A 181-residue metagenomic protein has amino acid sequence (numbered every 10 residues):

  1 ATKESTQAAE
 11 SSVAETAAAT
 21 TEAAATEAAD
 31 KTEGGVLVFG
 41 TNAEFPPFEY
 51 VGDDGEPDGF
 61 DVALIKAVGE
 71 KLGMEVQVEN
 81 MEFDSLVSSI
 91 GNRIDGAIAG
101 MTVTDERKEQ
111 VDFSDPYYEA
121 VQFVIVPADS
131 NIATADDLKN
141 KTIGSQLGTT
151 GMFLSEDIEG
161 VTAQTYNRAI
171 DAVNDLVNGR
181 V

Functional and structural regions predicted by a protein language model:
T2, T6-A9, V13-P57, E70 (+1 more regions): Immediate post-signal peptide segment of exported/extracytoplasmic ligand-binding proteins
D30-M101: Extracytoplasmic small-molecule ligand-binding "clamshell" domains of the periplasmic binding protein/Venus flytrap
E49-D53, I65-G73, T150-A169, V173-N174: Ligand-binding cleft/hinge of the Venus flytrap
V62, V78-S89, S130, Q164-R180: Short helix-initiation/N-cap motifs at beta->coil->alpha
G73-V76, I94-D95, N140-K141, V161-T162 (+1 more regions): Loop/turn elements at helix/coil->beta-strand transitions in domains of secreted/extracellular proteins
E75-D137: Acidic, polar ligand-binding/catalytic clefts
V126, K141-Q146: Short, hydrophobic beta-strand segments that form beta-sheet elements in well-ordered domains
S130-N131, L147-F153: Short, polar loop motifs at secondary-structure junctions
